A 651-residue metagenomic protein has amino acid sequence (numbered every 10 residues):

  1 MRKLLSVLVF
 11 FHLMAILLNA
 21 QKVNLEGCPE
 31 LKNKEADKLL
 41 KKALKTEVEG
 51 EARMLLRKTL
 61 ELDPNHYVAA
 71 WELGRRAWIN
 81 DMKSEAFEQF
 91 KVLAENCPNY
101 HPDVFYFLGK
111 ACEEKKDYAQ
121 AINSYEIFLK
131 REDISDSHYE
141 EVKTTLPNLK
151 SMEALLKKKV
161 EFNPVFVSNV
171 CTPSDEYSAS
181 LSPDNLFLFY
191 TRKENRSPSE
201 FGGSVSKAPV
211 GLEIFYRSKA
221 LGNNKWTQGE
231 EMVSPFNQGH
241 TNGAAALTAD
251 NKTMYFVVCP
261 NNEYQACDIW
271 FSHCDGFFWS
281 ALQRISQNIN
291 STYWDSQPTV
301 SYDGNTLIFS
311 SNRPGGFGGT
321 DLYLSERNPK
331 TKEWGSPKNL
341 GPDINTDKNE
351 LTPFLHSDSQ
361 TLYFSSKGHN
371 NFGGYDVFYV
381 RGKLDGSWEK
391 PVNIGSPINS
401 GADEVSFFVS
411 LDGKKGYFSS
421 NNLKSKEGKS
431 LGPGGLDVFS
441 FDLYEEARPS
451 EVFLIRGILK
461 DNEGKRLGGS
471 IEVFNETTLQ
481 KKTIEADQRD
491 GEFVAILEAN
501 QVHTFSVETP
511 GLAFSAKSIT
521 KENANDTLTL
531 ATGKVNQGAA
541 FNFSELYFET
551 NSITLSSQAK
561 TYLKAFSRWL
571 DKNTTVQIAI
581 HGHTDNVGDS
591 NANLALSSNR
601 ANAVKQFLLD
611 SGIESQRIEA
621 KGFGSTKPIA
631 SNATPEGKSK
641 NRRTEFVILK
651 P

Functional and structural regions predicted by a protein language model:
K32-N65, E72-R75, I79: Alpha-helical segment of the N-proximal tetratricopeptide repeat
D37, V68, P102-D103, S137 (+1 more regions): Start-of-helix register in tetratricopeptide repeats
T59, V92-A94, F128: Canonical positions in the second alpha-helix
P64, P98-N99, D133, T574: Short coil turns that delineate tetratricopeptide repeat
E72, I79, Y100, F107 (+4 more regions): Short, conserved micro-motifs composed of acidic
S366, N371, H581-P651: Periplasmic OmpA-like peptidoglycan-binding domain that tethers envelope proteins to the cell wall
E446-Q577, K650-P651: Periplasmic peptidoglycan-binding/tethering modules of Gram-negative envelope proteins
